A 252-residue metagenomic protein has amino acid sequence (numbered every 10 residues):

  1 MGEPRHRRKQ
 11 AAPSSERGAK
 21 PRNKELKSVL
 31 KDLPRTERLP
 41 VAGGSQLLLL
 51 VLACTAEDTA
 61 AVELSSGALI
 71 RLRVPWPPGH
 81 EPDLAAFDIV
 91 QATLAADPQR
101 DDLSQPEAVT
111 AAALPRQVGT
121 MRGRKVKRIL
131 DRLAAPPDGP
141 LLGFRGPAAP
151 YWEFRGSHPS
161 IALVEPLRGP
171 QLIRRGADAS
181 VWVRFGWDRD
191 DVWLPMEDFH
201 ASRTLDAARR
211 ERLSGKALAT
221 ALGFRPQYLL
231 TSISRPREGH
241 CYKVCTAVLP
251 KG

Functional and structural regions predicted by a protein language model:
G2-K9: Terminal, Lys/Arg-rich, intrinsically disordered segments and adjacent short helical elements of membrane-protein
R5, R17-P34, P40-Q46, Q99 (+1 more regions): Nucleic-acid-binding small beta-barrel platforms of the OB/S1 family and closely associated recruitment extensions
A56-V62: Short aromatic-glycine-enriched beta-strand elements
S66-P77: Short, structured beta-strand/loop micro-motifs enriched in basic residues and often containing a Trp
P77-A92, G215-F224: Short nucleic-acid-contacting surface segments enriched for D/E, G, S/T with interspersed K/R
D97-V109: Short, Lys/Arg- and Gly-enriched loop/turn segments at beta-strand edges
A108-K125: Domain-exit/linker segments immediately C-terminal to small folded modules
